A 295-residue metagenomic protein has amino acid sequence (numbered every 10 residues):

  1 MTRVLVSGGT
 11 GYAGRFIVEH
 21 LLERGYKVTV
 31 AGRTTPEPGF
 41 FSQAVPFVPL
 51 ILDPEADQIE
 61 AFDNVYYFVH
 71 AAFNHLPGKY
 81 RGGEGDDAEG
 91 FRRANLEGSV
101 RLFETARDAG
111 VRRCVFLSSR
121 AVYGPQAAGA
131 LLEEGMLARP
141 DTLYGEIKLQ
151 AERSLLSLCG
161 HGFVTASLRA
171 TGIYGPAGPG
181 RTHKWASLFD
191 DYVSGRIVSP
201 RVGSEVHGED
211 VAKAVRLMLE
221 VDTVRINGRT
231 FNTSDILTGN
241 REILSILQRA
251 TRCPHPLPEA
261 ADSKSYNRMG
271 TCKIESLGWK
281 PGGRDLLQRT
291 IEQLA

Functional and structural regions predicted by a protein language model:
V4-R24: N-terminal Rossmann NAD(P)H-binding glycine-rich loop of SDR-like oxidoreductase domains
L50-L96, T105: NAD(P)H-binding glycine-rich loop region in Rossmannoid oxidoreductase-like domains and their noncatalytic homologs
H70, E97-L143: Conserved Rossmann-fold NAD(P)-dependent oxidoreductase catalytic core, especially the SDR/UDP-sugar
G85-R93, A127-S167: Catalytic helix-loop patch of NAD(P)-dependent Rossmann-fold dehydrogenases
L156-G203: NAD(P)-dependent short-chain dehydrogenase/reductase
S187-R196, V202-T230: Alpha-helical substrate-binding/gating segment
G208, R241, S245, E259-G282 (+1 more regions): Conserved C-terminal active-site "lid" loop/helix of NAD(P)H-dependent oxidoreductases that clamps the redox cofactor
A212-S265: Mid/C-terminal beta-alpha module of Rossmann-like enzyme folds, strongest in SDR-family dehydrogenases/epimerases
